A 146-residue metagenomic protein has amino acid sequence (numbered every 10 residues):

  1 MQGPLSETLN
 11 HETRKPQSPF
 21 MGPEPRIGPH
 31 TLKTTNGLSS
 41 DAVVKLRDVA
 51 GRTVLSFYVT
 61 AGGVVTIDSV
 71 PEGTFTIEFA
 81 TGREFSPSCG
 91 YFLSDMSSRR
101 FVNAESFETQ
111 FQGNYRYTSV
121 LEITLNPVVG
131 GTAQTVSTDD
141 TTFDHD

Functional and structural regions predicted by a protein language model:
M1-A50, L55, A80-D146: Primarily secretory-pathway and cell-envelope proteins
S56-A61: Short, acidic Ser/Thr/Gly-rich low-complexity loop/linker segments typical of extracellular and cell-surface proteins
G62-I67: Short, surface-exposed beta-strand/beta-hairpin micro-motifs centered on an aromatic residue
F75-I77: A short tyrosine-centered beta-strand micro-motif
